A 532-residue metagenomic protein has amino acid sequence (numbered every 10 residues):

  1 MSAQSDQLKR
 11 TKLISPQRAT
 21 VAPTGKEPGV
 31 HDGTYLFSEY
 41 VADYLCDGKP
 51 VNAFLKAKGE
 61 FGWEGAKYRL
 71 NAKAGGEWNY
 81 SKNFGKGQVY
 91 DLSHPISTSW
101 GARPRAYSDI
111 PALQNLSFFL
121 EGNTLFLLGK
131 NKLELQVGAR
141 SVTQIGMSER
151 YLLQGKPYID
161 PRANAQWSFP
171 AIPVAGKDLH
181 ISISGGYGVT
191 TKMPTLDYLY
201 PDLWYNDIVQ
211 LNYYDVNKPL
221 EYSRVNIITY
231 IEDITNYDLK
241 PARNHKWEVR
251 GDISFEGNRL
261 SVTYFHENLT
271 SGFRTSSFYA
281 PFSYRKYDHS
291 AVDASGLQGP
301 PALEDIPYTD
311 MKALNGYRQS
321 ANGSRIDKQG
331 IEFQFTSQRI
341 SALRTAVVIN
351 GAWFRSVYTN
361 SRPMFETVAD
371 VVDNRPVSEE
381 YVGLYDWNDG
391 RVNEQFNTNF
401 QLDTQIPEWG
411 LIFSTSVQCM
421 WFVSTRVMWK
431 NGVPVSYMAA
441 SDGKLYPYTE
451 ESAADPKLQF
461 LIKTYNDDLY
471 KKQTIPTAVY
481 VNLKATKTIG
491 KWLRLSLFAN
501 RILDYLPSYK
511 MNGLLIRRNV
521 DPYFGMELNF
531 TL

Functional and structural regions predicted by a protein language model:
M1, F61-N71, L125-L133, P170-S182 (+5 more regions): Short loop/turn motifs that connect adjacent beta-strands in outer-membrane beta-barrel proteins
M1-R150, G330-E332: Face-selective signature of the C-terminal outer-membrane beta-barrel domain
A3-K9, G76-F84, T124, A139-M147 (+13 more regions): Transmembrane beta-strands of outer-membrane beta-barrel pores
L13-E39, K82-A106, L203-D233, A280-M311 (+2 more regions): Surface-exposed loop/turn segments flanking beta-strands in extracellular/periplasmic regions
D47-L55, A112-F118, S141, G155-P161 (+6 more regions): Residues that define the transmembrane beta-barrel architecture of outer-membrane proteins
E77-N79, A106-R259, T263-N268: Structural signature of Gram-negative outer-membrane beta-barrels, strongest in the C-terminal barrel of TonB-dependent
G129-K130, K286-W429: Gram-negative outer-membrane beta-barrel transporters
T191, L269, S277, Q418-N466 (+1 more regions): C-terminal beta-signal and adjacent terminal beta-strands/loops of Gram-negative outer-membrane beta-barrel proteins
